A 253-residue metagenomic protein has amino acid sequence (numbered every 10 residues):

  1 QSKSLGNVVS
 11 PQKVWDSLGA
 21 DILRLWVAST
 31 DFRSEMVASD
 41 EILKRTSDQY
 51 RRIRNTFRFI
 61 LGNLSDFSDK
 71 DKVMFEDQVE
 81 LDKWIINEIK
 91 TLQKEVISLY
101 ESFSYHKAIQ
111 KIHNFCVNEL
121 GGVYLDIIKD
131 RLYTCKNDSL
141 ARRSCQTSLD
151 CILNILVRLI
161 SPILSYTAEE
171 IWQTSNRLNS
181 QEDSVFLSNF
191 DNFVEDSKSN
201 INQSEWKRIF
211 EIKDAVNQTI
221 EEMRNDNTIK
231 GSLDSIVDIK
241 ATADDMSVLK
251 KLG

Functional and structural regions predicted by a protein language model:
Q1-Q78, N176-Q181, T228-K230: Catalytic adenosine-cofactor/nucleotide-binding cores of aminoacyl-tRNA synthetases and other
N7-P11, Q110-N114, N118, E169-R177: Conserved alpha/beta core surface patches that mediate binding of polyanionic ligands
G19, I53, E119-L120, S165 (+1 more regions): Conserved structural-core and active-site-/substrate-pathway-adjacent residues in large, well-folded domains of enzymes
L25, I60, L99, G122-V123 (+2 more regions): Short alpha-helical functional segments enriched in proximate histidine and acidic residues
D48-L61, V79-L92, Q110-L132: Core structural elements
F67-K94, D126-T219, D226-A243, S247-L249: Acidic, turn-prone loop/beta-hairpin segments
Y100-K107: Short helix-adjacent coil turns
L120, L249-L252: TRNA-recognition modules of translation machinery and tRNA-sensing kinases, especially anticodon-binding
